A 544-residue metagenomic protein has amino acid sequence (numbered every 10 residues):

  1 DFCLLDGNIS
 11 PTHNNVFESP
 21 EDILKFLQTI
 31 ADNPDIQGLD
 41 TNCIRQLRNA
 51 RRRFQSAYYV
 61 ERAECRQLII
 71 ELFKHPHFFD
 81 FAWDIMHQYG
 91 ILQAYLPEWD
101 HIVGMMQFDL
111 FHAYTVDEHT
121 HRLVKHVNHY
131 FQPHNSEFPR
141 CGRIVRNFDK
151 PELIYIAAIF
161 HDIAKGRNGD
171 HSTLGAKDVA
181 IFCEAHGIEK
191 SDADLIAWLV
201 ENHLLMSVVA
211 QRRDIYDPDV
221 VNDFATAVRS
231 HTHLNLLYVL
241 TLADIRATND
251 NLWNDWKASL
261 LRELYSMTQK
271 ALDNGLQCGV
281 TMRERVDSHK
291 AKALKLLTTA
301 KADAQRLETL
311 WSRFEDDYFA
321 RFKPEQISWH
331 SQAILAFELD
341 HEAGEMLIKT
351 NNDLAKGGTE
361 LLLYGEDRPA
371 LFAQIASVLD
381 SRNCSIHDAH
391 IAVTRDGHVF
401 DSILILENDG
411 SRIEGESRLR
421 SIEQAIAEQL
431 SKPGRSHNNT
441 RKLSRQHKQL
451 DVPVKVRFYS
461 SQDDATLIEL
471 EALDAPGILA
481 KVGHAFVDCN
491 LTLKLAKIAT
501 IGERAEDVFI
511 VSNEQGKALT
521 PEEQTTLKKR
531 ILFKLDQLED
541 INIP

Functional and structural regions predicted by a protein language model:
D1-G7, Q88-F108, Y114-A158, I163 (+3 more regions): Active-site-adjacent "gating/activation" loops or surface patches in catalytic cores
D1-H112: Non-catalytic interface/linker regions that flank or bridge core catalytic/transmembrane domains
D1-I9, F81, Y89, D219 (+1 more regions): Regulatory modules associated with amino-acid/nitrogen control
D6-H13, I23-Q28, A50-R51, A63-I69 (+7 more regions): Glycine- and acidic
S19-D35, E71, I85-Q88, K125 (+4 more regions): Short, hydrophobic/amphipathic alpha-helical patches that form generic packing surfaces within helical domains
G38-Q46, Y59-R66, D80-Y89, Y95-I102 (+8 more regions): Short coil/turn segments at secondary-structure boundaries
M105-D109, Q132-N147, A180-I181, P218-A225 (+1 more regions): Flexible, glycine/threonine-enriched loop-and-boundary segments that flank and lead into catalytic domains of large
T115-V116, R143-C278: Divalent metal-dependent catalytic cores for phosphoryl transfer on phosphate-bearing substrates
